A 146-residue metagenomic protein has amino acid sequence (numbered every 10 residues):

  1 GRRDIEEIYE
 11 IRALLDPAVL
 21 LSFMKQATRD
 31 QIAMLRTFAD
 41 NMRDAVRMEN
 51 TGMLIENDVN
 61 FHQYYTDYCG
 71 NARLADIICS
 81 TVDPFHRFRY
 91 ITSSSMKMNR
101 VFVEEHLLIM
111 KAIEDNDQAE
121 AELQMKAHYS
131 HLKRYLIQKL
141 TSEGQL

Functional and structural regions predicted by a protein language model:
D4, I8, R12-L20, Q26-I91 (+2 more regions): Conserved amphipathic alpha-helical segments that form helical-bundle/coiled-coil interaction surfaces
S94-M98: Solvent-exposed loop and edge beta-strand segments that line ligand/cofactor-binding and catalytic clefts
Q118-L146: C-terminal effector-binding regulatory domain of bacterial HTH transcription factors
